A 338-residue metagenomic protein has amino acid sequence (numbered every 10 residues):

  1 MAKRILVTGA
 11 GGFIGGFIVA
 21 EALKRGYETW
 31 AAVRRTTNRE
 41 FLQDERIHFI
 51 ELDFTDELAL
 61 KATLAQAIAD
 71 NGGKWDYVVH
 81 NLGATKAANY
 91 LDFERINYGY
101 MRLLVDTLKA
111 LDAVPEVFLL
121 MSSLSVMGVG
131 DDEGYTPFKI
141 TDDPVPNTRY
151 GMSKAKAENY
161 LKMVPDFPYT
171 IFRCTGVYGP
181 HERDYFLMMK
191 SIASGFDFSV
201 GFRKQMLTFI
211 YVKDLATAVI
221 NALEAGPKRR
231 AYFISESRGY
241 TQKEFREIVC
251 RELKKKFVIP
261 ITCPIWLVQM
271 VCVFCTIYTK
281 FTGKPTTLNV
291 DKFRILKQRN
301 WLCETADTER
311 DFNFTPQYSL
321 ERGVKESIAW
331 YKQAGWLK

Functional and structural regions predicted by a protein language model:
R4, C303-D311, T315-K338: Amphipathic terminal alpha-helices
I5-R25: N-terminal Rossmann NAD(P)H-binding glycine-rich loop of SDR-like oxidoreductase domains
L52-L103, V129: NAD(P)H-binding glycine-rich loop region in Rossmannoid oxidoreductase-like domains and their noncatalytic homologs
L103-R149: Conserved Rossmann-fold NAD(P)-dependent oxidoreductase catalytic core, especially the SDR/UDP-sugar
D131-G176, D197-V200: Catalytic helix-loop patch of NAD(P)-dependent Rossmann-fold dehydrogenases
M152, K156, E182-L187, G201-L223 (+2 more regions): Substrate-positioning beta->alpha
V212, E247, V271-T315: Conserved C-terminal active-site "lid" loop/helix of NAD(P)H-dependent oxidoreductases that clamps the redox cofactor
A222-T287, E321, K325-I328, G335-K338: Mid/C-terminal beta-alpha module of Rossmann-like enzyme folds, strongest in SDR-family dehydrogenases/epimerases
